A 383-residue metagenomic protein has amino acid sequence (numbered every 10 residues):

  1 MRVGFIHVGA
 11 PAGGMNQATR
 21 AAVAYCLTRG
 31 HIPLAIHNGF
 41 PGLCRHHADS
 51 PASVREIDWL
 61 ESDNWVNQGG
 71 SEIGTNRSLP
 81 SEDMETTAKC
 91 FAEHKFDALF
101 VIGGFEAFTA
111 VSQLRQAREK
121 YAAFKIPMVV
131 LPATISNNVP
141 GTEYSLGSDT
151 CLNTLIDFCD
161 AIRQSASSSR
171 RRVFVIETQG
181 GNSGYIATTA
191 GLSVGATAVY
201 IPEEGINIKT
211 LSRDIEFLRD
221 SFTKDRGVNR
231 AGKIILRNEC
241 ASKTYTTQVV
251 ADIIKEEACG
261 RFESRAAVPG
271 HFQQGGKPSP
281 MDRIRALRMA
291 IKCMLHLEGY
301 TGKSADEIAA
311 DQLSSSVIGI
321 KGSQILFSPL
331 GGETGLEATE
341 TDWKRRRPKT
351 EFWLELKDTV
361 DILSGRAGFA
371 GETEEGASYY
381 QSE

Functional and structural regions predicted by a protein language model:
M1-H47: N-terminal phosphate-binding or glycine-rich loops at protein starts, especially the Walker A/P-loop of NTPases
R2-A10, S71-G74, D97-G103, F174-E177 (+1 more regions): Short glycine-rich or small-residue beta-strand-to-loop segments that form or flank ligand, phosphate, metal/Fe-S
V8-P11, I36-G42, R77-S78, G104-F105 (+5 more regions): Short, ordered loop/turn segments at secondary-structure junctions
A12-A22, L43-C44, S81-E85, F105-Q113 (+5 more regions): Short glycine/serine/threonine-rich phosphate/pyrophosphate-binding segments that cradle anionic phosphate groups
P33-I36, C90, V101-G103, T109-K125 (+1 more regions): Accessory alpha-helical/coil subdomains and C-terminal extensions that flank or cap enzyme catalytic cores
L43-D97, E106-F108, I135, Y144-N153 (+1 more regions): Glycine-rich oxoanion-binding loops at beta->alpha junctions
A251-E383: C-terminal non-catalytic interaction/assembly regions of soluble proteins
